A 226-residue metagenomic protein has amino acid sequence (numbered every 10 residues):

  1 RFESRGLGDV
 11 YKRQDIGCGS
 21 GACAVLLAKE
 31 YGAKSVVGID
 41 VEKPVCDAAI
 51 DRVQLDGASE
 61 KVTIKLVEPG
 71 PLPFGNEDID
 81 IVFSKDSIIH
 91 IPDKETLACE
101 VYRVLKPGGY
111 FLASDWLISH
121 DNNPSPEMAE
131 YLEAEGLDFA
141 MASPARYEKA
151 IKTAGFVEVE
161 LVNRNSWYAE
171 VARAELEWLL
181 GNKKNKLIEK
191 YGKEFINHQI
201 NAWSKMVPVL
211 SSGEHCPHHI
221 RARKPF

Functional and structural regions predicted by a protein language model:
R1-L7, Y11: Single conserved hydrophobic/aromatic residue that forms the stacking wall/gate of nucleotide- or nucleobase-binding
I16, S20-P71: Class I SAM-dependent methyltransferase SAM/SAH-binding core
G70-I81: A short acidic, Gly/Pro-enriched loop at the edge of an enzyme's catalytic core that lines a small-molecule cofactor
I81-D93: A short SAM/SAH-binding and catalytic strip from SAM-dependent methyltransferases
E95-Y110: A short glycine-rich, Lys/Arg-flanked "PGG" loop and its adjoining helix->strand segment in the class I
L117-D138: Short, glycine-/aromatic-enriched active-site segment of Class I SAM-dependent methyltransferases
A140-A154: Short alpha-helix
E160-F226: Conserved Class I S-adenosyl-L-methionine
